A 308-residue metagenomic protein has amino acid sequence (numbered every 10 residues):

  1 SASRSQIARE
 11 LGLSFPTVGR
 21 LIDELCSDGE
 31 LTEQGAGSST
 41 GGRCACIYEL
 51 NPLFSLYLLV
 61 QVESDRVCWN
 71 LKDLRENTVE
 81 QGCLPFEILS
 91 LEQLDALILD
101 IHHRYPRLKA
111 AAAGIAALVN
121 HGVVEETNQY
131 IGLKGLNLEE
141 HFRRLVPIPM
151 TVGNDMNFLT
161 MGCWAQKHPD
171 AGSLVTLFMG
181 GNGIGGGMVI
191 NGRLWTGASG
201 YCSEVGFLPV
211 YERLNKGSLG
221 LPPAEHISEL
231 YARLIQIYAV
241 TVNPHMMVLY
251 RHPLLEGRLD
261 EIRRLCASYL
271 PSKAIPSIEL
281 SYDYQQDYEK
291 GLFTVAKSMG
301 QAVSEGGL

Functional and structural regions predicted by a protein language model:
S1-Q34, T40-R43, I47-C83, L89-D100 (+2 more regions): ATP-binding/phosphotransfer module of carbohydrate and carboxylate kinases, centering on a glycine-rich
I7, C83, Q129, S199-G200: Short clusters of small/polar residues that mark proteolytic maturation junctions
Y57-Q61, A110-A112, L174-F178, G185: Short glycine-aspartate micro-motif
L74-R75, N120, I190-N191: Short, ordered coil/turn segments that flank beta-strands lining enzyme active or ligand-binding pockets
T78, V124, L194-W195: Hydrophobic "anchor" residues
Q81-C83, E87-Q166, A171, L259-Y269: Glycine-rich phosphate-binding loop and adjoining helix at the ATP-binding site of ATP-dependent phosphoryl-transfer
A116-L118, N182-G183, P253-L254: Short glycine-rich anion-binding loops that position phosphate/pyrophosphate groups of nucleotides and phosphorylated
P149-V240: Glycine/GP-enriched mid-protein hinge/lid loop-to-helix segment characteristic of carbohydrate kinases
